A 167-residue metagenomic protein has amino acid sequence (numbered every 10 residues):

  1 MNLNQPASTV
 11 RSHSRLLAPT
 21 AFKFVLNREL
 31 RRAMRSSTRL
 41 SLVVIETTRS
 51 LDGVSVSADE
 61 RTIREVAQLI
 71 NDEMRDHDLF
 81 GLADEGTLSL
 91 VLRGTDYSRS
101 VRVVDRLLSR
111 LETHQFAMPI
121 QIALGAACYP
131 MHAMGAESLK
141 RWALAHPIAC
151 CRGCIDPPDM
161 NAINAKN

Functional and structural regions predicted by a protein language model:
M1-H13, A165-N167: Short, low-complexity N-terminal regulatory "tails/caps" that precede and couple sensory modules
R11-L30, M34-L42, T48-N71, G81-E85 (+3 more regions): Conserved long alpha-helical elements within nucleotide-processing catalytic cores of c-di-GMP signaling and class III
P19-K23, Y97-S109, Y129-N167: Catalytic-core segments of nucleotide cyclases and related cyclic-nucleotide turnover enzymes
S37-L42, H77, A117-Q121: Short secondary-structure junction motifs
L40, G125-A127, P157: Flexible, nucleotide-binding loop/lid elements of kinase catalytic cores
E46, L92-Y97, L111: Hydrophobic, well-ordered secondary-structure segments that either form specific early membrane-associated helices used
D72-L79, L108-M118: Short catalytic/binding micro-motifs of nucleotide second-messenger systems
L82-R93, A117-H146: A short glycine-enriched loop-to-beta-strand structural element that forms part of the catalytic core of nucleotide
